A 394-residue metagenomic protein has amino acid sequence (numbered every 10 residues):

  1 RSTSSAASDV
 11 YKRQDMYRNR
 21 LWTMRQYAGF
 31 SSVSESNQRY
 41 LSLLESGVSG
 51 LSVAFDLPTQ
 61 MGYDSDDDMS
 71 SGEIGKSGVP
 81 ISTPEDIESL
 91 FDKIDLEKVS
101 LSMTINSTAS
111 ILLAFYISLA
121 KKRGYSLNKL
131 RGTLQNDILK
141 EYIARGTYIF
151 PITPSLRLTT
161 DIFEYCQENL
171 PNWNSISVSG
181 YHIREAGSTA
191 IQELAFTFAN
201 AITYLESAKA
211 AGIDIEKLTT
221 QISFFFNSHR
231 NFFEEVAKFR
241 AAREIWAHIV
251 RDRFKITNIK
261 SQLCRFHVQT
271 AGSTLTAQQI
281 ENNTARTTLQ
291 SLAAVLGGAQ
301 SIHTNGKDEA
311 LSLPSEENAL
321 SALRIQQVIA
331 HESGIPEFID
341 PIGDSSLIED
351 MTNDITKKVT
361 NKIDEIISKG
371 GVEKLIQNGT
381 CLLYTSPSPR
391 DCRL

Functional and structural regions predicted by a protein language model:
R1, S5-H229, E234-E235, R253-I256 (+3 more regions): Catalytic alpha/beta active-site cores
S2-A7, Y11, Y384-L394: Single conserved hydrophobic/aromatic residue that forms the stacking wall/gate of nucleotide- or nucleobase-binding
F55, G180, F226-S228, V268-T270 (+6 more regions): Active-site proximal loops enriched in glycine and acidic residues that flank catalytic Cys/His/Asp and coordinate
L112, G187-A195, H229-A241, T270-T284 (+3 more regions): Short glycine/threonine-rich loop-to-helix capping motif typified by GTGT followed within a few residues by an Asp-Pro
N258-Q269, Q278-N305, S315-I335: Flexible glycine/proline-rich, aromatic-decorated loop/lid segments
L275-A277, Q300, E373, T380: Append "with occasional cross-activation on large, charged helical scaffolds in nucleic-acid assemblies
L320-S386: Catalytic-core signal marking the mid-to-C-terminal active-site face
